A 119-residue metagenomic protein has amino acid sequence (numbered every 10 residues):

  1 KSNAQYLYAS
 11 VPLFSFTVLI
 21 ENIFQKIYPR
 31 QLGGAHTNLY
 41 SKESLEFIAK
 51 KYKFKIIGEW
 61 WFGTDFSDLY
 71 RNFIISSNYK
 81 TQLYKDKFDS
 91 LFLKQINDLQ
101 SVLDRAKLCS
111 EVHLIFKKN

Functional and structural regions predicted by a protein language model:
N3-K117: S-adenosyl-L-methionine-dependent methyltransferase catalytic module, highlighting the catalytic core
